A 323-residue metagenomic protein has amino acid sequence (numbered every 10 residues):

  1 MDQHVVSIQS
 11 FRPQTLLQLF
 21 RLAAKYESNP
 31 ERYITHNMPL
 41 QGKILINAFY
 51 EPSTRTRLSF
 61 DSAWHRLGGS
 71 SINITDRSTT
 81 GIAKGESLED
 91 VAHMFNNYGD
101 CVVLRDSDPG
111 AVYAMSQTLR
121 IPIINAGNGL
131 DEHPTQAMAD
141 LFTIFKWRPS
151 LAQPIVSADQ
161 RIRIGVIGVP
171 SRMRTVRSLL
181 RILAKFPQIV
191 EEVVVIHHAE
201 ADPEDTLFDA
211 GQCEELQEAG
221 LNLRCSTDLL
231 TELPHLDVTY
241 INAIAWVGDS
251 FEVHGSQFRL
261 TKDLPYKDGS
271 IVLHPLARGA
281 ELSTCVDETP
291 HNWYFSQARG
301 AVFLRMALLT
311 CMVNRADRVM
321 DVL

Functional and structural regions predicted by a protein language model:
M1-L58: Positively charged, low-complexity intrinsically disordered leader regions
I34, M38-K146, G279-C285: Phosphate/diphosphate ligand-binding glycine-rich loop within oxidoreductases
P39-L45, Q160-R163, G269: Phosphate-coordination loops involved in phosphoryl transfer and adenosine-cofactor binding
Y50-A63, W147-I241: Glycine-rich phosphate/diphosphate-binding loop of Rossmann-like nucleotide-binding domains
I121, I189-E191, P265-I271: A short helix->loop->beta-strand "cap" motif at the edges of active sites that frequently abuts
Q217-N292: Rossmann-like adenosine-cofactor binding region
G269-S270, P275-L323: Adenosine-phosphate binding glycine-rich loop
